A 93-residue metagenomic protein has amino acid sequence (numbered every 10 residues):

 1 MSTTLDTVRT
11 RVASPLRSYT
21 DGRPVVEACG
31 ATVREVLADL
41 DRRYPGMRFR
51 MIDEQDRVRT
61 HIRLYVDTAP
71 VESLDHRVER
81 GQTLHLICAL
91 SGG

Functional and structural regions predicted by a protein language model:
M1-G92: Ubiquitin-like/PB1-type beta-grasp interaction modules and other compact soluble beta-rich domains
